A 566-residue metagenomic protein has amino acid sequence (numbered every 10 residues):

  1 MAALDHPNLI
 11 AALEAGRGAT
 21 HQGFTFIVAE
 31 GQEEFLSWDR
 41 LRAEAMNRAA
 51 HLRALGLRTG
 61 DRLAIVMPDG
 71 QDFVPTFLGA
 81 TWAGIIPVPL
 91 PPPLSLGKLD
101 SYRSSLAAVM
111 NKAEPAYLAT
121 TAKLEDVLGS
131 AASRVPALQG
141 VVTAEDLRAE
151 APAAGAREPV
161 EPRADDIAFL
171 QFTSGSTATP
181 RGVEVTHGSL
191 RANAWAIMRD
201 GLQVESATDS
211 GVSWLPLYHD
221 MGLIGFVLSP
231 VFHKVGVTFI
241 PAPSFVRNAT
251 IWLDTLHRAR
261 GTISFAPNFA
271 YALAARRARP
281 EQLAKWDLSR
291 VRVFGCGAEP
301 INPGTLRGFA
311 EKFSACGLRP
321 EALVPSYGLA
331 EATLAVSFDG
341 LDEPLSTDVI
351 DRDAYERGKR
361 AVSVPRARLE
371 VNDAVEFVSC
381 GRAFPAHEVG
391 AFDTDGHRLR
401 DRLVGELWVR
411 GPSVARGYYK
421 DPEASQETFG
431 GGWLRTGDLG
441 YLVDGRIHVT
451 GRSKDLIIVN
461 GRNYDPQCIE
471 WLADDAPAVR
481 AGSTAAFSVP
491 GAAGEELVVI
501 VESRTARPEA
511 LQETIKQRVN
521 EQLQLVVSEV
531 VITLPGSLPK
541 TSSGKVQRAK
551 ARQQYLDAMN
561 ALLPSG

Functional and structural regions predicted by a protein language model:
A11-S37, A168-L170, T177, G328 (+1 more regions): AMP-dependent adenylate-forming
Q22, A154-F172, A178-T179, S189 (+2 more regions): Conserved pre-ATP/AMP-binding loop-to-beta segment of ANL
F24-P75, S95-S104, E161, V185-G188: Conserved AMP-binding/adenylate-forming core of the ANL superfamily
R191-S210, D220-T262, R277-Q282: Conserved AMP-binding/adenylation subdomain of ANL enzymes
H257, S264, G411, R416-G417 (+2 more regions): AMP-binding/adenylate-forming catalytic core of the ANL superfamily
G261-F265, R277-V371, E388, D395-H397: Gly/Ser/Thr-rich phosphate-binding loop
D373-R402, E406-P466: Conserved ATP-binding/catalytic segment of the ANL
I457, S483, F487-S488, V498-V499 (+1 more regions): Conserved C-terminal "lid"/linker of ANL adenylate-forming enzymes
